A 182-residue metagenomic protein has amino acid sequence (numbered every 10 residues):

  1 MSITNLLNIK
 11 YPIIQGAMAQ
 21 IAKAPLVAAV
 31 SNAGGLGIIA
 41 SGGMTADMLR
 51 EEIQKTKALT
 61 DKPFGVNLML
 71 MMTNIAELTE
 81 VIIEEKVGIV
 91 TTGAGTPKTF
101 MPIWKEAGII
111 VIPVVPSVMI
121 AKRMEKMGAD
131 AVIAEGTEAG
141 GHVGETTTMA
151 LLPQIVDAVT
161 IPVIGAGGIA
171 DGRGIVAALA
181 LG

Functional and structural regions predicted by a protein language model:
M1-P162: Active-site entrance/lid segments in N-terminal catalytic domains of soluble metabolic enzymes
G144, I175-V176: A short secondary-structure junction signal
P162-R173: Glycine-rich adenosine-cofactor-binding loop
V176-G182: A compact, surface-exposed functional segment
